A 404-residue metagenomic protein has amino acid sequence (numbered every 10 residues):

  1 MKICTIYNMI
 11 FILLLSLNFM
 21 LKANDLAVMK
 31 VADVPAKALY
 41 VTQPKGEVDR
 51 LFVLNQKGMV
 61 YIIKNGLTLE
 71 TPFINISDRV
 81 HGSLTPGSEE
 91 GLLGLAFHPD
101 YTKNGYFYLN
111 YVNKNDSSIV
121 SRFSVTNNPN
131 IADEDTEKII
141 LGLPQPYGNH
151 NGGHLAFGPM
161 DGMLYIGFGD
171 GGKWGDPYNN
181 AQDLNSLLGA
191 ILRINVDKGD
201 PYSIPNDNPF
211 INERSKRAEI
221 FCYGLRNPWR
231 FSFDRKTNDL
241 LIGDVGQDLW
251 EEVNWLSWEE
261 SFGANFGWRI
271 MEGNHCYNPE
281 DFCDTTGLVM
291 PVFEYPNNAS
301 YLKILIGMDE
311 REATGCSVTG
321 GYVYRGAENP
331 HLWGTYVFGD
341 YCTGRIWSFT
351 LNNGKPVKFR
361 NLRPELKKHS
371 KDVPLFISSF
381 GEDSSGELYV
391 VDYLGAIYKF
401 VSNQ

Functional and structural regions predicted by a protein language model:
M1-N24: Bacterial Sec-dependent N-terminal signal peptides
L21-N24, P129-D133, F210-R214, T285-T286: Short, conserved catalytic or adaptor-binding loops enriched in Gly and charged residues
A23-G175, R230-F233, N238-G246, W250 (+2 more regions): Acidic, Gly/Ser/Thr-rich repeat motifs that build Ca2+-stabilized beta-propeller blades
M29-K30, L69-D78, I131-L141, S203-P209 (+2 more regions): Beta-propeller fold detector
V31, Q145, F221, H369-S370: A conditional alpha-helix N-cap/helix-loop micro-motif detector
G46, K57, T85, E90-L92 (+2 more regions): Beta-propeller domain segments
L225, P356-S384: Conserved blade-ending motifs and adjacent loop-strand segments that build the rim/top face of beta-propeller domains
